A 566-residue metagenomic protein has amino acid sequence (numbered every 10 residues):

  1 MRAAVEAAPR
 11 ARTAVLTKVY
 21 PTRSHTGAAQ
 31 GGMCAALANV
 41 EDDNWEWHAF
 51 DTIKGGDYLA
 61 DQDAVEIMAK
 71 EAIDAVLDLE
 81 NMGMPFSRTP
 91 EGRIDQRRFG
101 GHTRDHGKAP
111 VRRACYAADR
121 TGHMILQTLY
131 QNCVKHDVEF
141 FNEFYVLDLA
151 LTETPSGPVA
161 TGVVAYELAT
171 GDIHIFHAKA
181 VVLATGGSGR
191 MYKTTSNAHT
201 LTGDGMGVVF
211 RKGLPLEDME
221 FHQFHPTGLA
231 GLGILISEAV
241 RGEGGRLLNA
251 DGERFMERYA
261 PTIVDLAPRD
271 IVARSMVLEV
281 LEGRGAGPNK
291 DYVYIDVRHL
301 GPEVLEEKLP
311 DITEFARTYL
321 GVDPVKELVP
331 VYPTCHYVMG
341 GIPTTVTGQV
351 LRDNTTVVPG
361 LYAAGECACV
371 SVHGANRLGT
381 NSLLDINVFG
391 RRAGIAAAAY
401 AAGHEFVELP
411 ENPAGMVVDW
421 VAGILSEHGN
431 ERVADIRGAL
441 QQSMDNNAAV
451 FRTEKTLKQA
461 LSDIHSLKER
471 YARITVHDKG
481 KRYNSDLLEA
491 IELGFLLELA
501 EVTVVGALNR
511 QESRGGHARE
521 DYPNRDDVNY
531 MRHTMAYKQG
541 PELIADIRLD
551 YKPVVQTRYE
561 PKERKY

Functional and structural regions predicted by a protein language model:
M1-V15: N-terminal Rossmann-like FAD-binding beta1-loop-alpha1 element of flavoenzymes
V19-D51, D57, P226, I234-E238: Conserved N-terminal glycine-rich FAD pyrophosphate-binding loop of Rossmann-like flavoproteins
Y20-T22, G27-A29, M33-C34, D78 (+10 more regions): Glycine- and aromatic-enriched mobile tails/lids
A60-I73, R112-Q131, F141, T195-G203 (+3 more regions): Short beta-strand to alpha-helix junction loop
E80-D172, H177, A184, H225-L232 (+1 more regions): Conserved redox-cofactor binding core of oxidoreductases
D148-I175, D323-V370: FAD-site-proximal beta/loop scaffold in flavoenzymes
A180-I234, G379-A396: Glycine-rich loop(s) and the adjacent beta-strand/alpha-helix scaffold that form part
V208, L214-P330, A396-A402, Q442: An anion/pyrophosphate-binding glycine-rich loop and adjacent beta-alpha core in soluble alpha-beta enzymes
